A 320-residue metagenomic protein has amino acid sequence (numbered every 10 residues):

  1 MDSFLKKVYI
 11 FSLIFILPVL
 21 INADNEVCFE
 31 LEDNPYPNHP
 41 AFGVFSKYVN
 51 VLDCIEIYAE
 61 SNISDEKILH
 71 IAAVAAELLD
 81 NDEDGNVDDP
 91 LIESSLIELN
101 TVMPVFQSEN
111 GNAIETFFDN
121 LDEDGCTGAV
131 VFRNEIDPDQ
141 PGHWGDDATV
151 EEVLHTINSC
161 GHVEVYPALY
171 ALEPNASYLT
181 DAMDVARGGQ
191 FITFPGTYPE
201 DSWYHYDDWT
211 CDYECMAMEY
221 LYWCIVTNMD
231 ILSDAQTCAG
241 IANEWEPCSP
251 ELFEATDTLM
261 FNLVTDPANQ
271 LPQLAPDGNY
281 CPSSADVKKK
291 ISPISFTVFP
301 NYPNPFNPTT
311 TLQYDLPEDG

Functional and structural regions predicted by a protein language model:
M1-D24: Bacterial Sec-dependent N-terminal signal peptides
D2-F4, Y48, I92-I97, C211-C215: A general structural signal for short secondary-structure junctions and capping/turn motifs
N22-E26, G278-I294: Low-complexity, Pro/Thr/Ser/Gly/Ala-rich linker/spacer regions in secreted, extracellular modular proteins
D24-V49: N-terminal low-complexity, Pro/Thr/Ser-rich intrinsically disordered segments that act as propeptides or flexible
F42, L52-P195: Acidic/His-rich structured neighborhood in mature extracellular/periplasmic domains
G161-T237, E244: Post-HExxH zinc-binding segment in Zn-dependent metallohydrolases
E214, L221-S284: Pan-zinc metallopeptidase signature
K288-Y302, F306-G320: Glycine-centered coil/turn sites that cap beta-strands in beta-rich domains
